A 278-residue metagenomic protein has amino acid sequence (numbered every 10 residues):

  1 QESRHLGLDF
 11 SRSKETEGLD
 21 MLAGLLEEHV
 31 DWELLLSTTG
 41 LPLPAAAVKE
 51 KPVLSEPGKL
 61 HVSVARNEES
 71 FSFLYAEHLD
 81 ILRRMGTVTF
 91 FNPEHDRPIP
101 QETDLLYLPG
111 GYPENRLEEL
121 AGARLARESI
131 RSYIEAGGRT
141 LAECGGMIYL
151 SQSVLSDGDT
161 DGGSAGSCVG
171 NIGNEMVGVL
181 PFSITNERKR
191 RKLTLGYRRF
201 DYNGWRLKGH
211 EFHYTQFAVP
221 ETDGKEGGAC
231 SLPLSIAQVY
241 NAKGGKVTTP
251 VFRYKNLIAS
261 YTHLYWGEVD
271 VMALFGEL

Functional and structural regions predicted by a protein language model:
Q1-V53: Internal gly/pro-rich beta-alpha loop/helix module that stabilizes soluble enzyme cofactors or their anionic handles
E2-L8, Y75-E77, E118, Q152-S153 (+1 more regions): Short acidic, glycine/serine/threonine-rich loops at helix termini
A46-N67: A short, flexible N-terminal coil/short beta segment enriched in small residues
L54-G58, F71-I81, E187-K189, L193-L278: C-terminal and late-domain segments of enzyme folds
S55-L60, P100-E102, I134-A136, A142-C144 (+2 more regions): Short gly/pro-enriched beta-turn/loop segments at secondary-structure junctions
H61-A65, E69-R124, E128-Y133: Phosphate-binding active sites in nucleotide-utilizing proteins
N67-S70, H95-D96, Y112-E114, M147-I148 (+4 more regions): Short, glycine-/Ser/Thr-/acidic-enriched flexible segments
P113-R199: Cysteine-nucleophile active-site neighborhood
